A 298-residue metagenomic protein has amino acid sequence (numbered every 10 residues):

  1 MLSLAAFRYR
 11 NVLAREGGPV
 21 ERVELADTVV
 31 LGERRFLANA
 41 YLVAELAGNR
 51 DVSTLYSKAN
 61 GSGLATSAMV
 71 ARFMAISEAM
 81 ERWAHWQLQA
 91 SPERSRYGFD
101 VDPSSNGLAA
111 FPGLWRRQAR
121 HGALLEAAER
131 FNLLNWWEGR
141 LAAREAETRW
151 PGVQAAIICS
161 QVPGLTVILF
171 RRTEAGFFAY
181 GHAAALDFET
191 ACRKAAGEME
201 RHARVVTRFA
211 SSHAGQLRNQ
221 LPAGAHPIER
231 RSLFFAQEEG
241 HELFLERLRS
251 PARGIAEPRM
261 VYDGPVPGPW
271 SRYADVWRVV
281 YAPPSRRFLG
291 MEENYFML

Functional and structural regions predicted by a protein language model:
M1-L298: Helix-coil modules at protein/domain termini and other flexible surface or pore-lining loops, especially C-terminal
